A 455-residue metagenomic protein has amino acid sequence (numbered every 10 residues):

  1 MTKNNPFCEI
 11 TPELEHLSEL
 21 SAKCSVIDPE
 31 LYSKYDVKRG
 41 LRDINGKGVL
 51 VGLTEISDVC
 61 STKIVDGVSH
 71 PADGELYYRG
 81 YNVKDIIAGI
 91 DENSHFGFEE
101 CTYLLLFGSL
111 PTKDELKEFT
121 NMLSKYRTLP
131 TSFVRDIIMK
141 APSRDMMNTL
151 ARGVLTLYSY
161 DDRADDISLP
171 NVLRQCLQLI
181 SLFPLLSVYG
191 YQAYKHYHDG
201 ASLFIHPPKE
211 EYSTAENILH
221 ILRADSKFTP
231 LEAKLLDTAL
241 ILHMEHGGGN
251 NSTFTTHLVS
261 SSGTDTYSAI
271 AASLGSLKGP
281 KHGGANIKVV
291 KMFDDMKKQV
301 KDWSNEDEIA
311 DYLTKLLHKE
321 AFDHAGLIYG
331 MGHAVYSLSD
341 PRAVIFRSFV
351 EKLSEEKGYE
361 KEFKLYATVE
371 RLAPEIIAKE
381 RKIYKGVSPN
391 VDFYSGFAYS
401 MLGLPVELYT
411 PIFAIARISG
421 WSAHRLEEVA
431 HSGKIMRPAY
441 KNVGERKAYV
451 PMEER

Functional and structural regions predicted by a protein language model:
T2-R455: Non-transmembrane, aqueous-exposed alpha-helical and coiled segments at domain scale
